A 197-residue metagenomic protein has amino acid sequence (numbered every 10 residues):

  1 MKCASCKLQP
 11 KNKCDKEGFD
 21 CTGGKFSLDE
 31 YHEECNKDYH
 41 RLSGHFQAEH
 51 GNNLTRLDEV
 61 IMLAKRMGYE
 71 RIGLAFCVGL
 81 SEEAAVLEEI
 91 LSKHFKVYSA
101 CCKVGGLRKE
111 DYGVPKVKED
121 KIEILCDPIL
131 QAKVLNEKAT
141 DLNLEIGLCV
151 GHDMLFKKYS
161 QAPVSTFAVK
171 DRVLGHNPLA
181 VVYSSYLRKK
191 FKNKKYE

Functional and structural regions predicted by a protein language model:
M1-R71, V78-E82: Electropositive, gly/pro-rich neighborhoods at or near active sites that engage anionic ligands
T55, E123-E137, L148-V150: Active-site glycine-rich loop that binds ribose-phosphate moieties when present
L63-K93, V97-V104: Extracellular-facing segments of soluble proteins and assemblies that are Gly/Ser/Thr-biased and enriched in aromatics
E83-I90, D153-A162: Short Gly/Thr/Asp-enriched flexible loops that form oxyanion-binding sites at enzyme active sites
L87-K133: Long, charge-dense
Y98-K103, L155, Y159-P178: Short, acidic/small-residue loops that bind anionic groups at enzyme active sites
S165-E197: C-terminal functional extensions of proteins
